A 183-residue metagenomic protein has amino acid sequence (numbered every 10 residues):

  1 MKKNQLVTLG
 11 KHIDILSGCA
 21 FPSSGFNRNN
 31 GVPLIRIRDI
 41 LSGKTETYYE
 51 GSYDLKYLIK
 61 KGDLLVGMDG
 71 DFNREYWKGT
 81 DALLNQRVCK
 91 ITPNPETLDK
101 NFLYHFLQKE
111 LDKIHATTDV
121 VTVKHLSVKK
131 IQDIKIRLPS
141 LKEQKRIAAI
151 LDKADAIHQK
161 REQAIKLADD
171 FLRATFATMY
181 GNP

Functional and structural regions predicted by a protein language model:
M1-A20, D133-A148, K160, A164-P183: Non-catalytic DNA-recognition/assembly elements of restriction-modification systems
K2, A82-C89, L107, V120-K142: A short glycine-rich beta-alpha junction/loop motif
L6-S23, P33-K61: Sequence-specific dsDNA recognition surfaces
P22-N30, V120: Short coil/turn segments at secondary-structure boundaries
R36-I37, L55-Q108: A short beta-sheet element
L107-H115: Short amphipathic alpha-helical signal-transduction/dimerization elements
